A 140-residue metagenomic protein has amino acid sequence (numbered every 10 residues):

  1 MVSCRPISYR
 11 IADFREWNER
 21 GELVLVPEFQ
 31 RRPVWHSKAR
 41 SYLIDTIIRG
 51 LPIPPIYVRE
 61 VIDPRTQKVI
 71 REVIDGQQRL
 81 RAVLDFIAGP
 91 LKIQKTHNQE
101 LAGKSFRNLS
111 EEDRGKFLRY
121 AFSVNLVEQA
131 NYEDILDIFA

Functional and structural regions predicted by a protein language model:
M1-D13, E19, L23-S37, S41-A140: Basic- and aromatic-enriched surface patches that contact anionic nucleotides/nucleic acids
